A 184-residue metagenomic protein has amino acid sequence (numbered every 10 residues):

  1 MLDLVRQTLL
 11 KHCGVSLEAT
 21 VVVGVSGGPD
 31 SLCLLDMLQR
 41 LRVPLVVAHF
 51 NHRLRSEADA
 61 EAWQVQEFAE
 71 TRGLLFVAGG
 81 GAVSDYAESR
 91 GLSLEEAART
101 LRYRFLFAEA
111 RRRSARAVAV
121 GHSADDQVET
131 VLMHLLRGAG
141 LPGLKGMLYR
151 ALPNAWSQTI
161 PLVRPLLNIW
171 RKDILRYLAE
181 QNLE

Functional and structural regions predicted by a protein language model:
M1-E184: Core alpha/beta nucleotide-donor-binding catalytic domains of modification enzymes
